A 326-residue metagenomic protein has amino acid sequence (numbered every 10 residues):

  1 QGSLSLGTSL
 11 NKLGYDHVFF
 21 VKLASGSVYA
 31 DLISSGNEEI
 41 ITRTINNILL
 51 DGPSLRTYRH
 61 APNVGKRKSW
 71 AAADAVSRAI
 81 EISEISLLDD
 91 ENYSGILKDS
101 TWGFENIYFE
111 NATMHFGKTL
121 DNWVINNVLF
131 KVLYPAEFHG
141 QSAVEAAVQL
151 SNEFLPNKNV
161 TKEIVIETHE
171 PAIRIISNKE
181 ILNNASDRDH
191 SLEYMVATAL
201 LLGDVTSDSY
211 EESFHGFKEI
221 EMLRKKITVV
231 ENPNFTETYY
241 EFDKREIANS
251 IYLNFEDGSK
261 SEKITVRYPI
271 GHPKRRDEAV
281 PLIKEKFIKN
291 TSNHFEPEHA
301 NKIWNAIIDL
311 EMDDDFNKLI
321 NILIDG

Functional and structural regions predicted by a protein language model:
Q1-S77, E81, I96, S100-T101: Glycine-rich, mobile lid/loop segments that gate access to catalytic sites or pores
N63-S77, E84-G326: Terminal-appendage/accessory-domain detector
